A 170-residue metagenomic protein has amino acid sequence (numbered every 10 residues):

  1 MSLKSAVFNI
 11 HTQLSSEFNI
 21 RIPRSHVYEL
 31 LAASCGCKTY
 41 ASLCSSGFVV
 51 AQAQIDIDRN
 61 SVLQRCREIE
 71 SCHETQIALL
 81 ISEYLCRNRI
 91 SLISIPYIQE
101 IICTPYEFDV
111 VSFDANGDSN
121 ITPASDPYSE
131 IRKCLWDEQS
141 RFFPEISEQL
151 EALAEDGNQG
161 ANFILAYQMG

Functional and structural regions predicted by a protein language model:
M1-C103: C-terminal alpha-helical interaction appendages
S91, F108, S112, R141-F142 (+1 more regions): Alpha-solenoid repeat scaffolds
P96-D118: Extended alpha-helical scaffolding regions
T104-P105, L135-E145: Helix-turn-helix repeat elements of alpha-solenoid scaffolds
P123-Y128, G157-A161: Generic helix N-cap/helix-start motif at coil->alpha-helix transitions
E130-K133, L165: Structural register within alpha-helical repeat arrays
A154-L165, M169-G170: Short helix-capping/linker turns of helical repeat alpha-solenoids
